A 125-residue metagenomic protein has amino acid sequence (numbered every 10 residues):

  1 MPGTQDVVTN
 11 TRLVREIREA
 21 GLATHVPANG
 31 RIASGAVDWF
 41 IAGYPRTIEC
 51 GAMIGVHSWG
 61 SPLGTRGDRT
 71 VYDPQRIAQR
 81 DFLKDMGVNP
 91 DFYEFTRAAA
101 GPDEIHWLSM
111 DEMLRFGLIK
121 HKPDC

Functional and structural regions predicted by a protein language model:
Q5-T9, L13, R18-G60: Glycine-rich beta-to-alpha active-site loop
E19, P62-C125: Charged, glycine-interspersed solvent-exposed loop segments at helix/strand-loop junctions that cap or gate access
